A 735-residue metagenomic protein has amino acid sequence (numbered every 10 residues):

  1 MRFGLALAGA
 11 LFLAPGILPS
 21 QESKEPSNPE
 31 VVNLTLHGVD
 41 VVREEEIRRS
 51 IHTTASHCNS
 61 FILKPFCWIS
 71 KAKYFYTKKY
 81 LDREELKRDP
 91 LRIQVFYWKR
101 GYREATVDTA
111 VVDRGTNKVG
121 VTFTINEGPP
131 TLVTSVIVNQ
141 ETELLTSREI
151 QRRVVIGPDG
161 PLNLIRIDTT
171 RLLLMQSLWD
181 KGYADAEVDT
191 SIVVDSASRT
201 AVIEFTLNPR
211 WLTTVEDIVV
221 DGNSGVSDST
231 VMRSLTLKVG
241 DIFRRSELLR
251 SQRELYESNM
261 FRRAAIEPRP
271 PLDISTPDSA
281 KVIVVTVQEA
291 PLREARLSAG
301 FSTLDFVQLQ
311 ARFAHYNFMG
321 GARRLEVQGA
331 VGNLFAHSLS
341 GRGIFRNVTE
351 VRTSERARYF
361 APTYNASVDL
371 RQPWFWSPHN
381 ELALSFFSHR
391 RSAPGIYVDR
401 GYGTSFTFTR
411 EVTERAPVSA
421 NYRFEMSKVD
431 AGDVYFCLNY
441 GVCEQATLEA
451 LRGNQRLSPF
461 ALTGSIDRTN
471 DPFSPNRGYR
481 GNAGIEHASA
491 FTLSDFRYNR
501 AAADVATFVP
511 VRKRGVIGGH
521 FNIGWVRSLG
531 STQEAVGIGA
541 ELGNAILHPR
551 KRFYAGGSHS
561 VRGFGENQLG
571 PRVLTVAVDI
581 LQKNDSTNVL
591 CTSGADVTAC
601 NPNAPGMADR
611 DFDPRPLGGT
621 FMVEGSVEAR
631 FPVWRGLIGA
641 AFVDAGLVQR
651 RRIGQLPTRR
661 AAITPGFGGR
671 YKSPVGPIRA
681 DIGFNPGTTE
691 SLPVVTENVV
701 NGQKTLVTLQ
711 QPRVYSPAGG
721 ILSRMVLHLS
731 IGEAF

Functional and structural regions predicted by a protein language model:
G4-P15: Bacterial N-terminal signal peptides
L18-V307, R312, E326-G343, S354-Y364 (+7 more regions): Periplasmic polypeptide-binding modules associated with outer-membrane biogenesis and secretion
N126, N208, T286-Q288, A314-Y316 (+11 more regions): Transmembrane beta-barrel domains of outer membrane proteins
V220, L237, E257, H315 (+5 more regions): Conserved helix-loop functional segments at active or binding sites
R262, R293-A295, F306, F318-L325 (+6 more regions): Repeated loop/turn-to-beta-strand initiation elements of outer-membrane beta-barrel proteins
E294-F306, A314, N333-F335, R423-F631 (+4 more regions): C-terminal outer-membrane beta-barrel translocator/porin domains of Gram-negative envelope proteins and their
T353-R452: Transmembrane beta-barrel wall of Gram-negative outer-membrane proteins
R651, Q655-V675: Strand-loop-strand
